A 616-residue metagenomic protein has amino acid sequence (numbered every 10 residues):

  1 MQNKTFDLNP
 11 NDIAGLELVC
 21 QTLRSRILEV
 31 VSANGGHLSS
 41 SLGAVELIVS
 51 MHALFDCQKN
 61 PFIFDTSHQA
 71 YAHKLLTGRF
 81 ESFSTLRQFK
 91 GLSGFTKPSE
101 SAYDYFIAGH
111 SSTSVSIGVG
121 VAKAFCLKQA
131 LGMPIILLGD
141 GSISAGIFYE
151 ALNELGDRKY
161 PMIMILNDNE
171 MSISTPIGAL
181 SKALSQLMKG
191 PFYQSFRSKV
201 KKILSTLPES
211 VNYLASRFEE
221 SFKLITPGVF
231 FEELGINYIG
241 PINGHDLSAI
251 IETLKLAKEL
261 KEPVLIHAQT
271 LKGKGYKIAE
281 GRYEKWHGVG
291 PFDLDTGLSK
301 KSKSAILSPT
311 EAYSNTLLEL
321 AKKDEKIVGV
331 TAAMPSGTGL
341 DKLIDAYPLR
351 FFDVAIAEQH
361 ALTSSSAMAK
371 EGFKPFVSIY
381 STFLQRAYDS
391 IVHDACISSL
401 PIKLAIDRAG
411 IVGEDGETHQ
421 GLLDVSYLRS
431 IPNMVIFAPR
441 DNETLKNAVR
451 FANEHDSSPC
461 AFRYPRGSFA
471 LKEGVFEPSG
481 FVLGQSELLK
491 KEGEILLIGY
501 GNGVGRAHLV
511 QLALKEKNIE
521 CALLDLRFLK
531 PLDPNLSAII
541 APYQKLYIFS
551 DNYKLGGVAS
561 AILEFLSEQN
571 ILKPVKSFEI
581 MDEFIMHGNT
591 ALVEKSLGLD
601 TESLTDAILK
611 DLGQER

Functional and structural regions predicted by a protein language model:
M1-V30, I278-L294: Cofactor-/ligand-binding subdomain signature composed of acidic, glycine-rich, tryptophan-containing flexible loops
L16, C20, E29, L38-R158 (+4 more regions): Cofactor-binding active-site loop characterized by glycine-rich and histidine/acidic residues
R26, S41, S50, T296-K303 (+1 more regions): Nucleotide/pyrophosphate-binding catalytic subdomain
A33-H37, L138-S142, G240-L247, I379-L384 (+1 more regions): Conserved short loop/turn motifs at secondary-structure junctions
T85-S116, L127-L131, D157-K285, S299-T316 (+8 more regions): Thiamine diphosphate
P134, L138-I143, I147-A151, G339 (+4 more regions): Extended, hydrophobic alpha-helical segments in both membrane/secreted and soluble proteins
P291-D295, I431-G474: Helix-enriched interaction subdomains in cytosolic or periplasmic regions, typified by TIR/SEFIR signaling/NADase cores
